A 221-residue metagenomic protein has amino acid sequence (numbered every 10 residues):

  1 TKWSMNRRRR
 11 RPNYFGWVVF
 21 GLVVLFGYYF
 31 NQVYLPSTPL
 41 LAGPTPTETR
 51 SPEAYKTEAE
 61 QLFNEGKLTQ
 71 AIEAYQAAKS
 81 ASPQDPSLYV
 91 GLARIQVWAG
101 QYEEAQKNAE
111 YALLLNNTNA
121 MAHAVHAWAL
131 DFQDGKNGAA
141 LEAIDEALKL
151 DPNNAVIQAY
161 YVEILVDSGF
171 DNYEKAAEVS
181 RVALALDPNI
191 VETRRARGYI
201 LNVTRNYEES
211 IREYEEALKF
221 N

Functional and structural regions predicted by a protein language model:
T1-R50, K149: Long, contiguous interaction/recruitment modules in multidomain scaffold/adaptor proteins
E48-S87, G91-Q101, F132, V166-D167: Alpha-helical segment of the N-proximal tetratricopeptide repeat
P52, P86-S87, A120-A124, A155-V156 (+1 more regions): Helix-start (N-cap) detector for alpha-helical repeat units in TPR-like alpha-solenoids, especially tetratricopeptide
G66-E73, A99-Y111, F132-E146, S168-V182 (+1 more regions): Structural signature of tandem alpha-helical TPR/SEL1-like repeats, specifically the intra-repeat loop/turn
Q84-W128: Structured, soluble extracytoplasmic/luminal domains of envelope-associated proteins
G91, V125, Y160-Y161, A196: Canonical tetratricopeptide repeat
W128-D131, Y160-G169: Alpha-helical adaptor scaffolds
